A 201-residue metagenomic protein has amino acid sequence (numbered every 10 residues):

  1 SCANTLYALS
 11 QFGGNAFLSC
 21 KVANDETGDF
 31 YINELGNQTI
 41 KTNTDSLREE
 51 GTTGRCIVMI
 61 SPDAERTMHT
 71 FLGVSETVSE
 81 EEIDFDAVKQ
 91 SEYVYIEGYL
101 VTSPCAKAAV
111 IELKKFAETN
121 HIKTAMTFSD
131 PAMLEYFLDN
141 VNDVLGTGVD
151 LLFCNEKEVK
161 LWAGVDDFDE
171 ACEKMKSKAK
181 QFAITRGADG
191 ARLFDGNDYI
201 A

Functional and structural regions predicted by a protein language model:
S1-S19, F30, N37: Glycine-rich phosphate/adenosyl-contacting loop at the front of the ribokinase-like
A3, F12, G51-G54, G187: Short, basic and Ser/Thr-rich N-terminal targeting/leader segments
A23, D29, N33-L47, G51 (+1 more regions): Ribokinase/PfkB-type carbohydrate-kinase core domain
